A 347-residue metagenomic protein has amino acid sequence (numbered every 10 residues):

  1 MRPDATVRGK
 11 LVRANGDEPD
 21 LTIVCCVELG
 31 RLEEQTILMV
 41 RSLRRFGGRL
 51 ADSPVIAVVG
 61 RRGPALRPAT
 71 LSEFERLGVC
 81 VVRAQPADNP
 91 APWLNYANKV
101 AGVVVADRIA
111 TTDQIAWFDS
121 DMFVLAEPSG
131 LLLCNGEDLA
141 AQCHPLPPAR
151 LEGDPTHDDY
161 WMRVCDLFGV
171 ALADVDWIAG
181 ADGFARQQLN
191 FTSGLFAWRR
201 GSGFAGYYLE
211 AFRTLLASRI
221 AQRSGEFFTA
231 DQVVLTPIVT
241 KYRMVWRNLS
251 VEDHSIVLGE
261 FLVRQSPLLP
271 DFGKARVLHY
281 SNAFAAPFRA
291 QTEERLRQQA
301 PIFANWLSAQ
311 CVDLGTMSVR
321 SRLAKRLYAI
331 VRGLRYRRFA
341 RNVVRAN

Functional and structural regions predicted by a protein language model:
M1-N347: Glycosyltransferase catalytic domains, chiefly GT-A lineage
